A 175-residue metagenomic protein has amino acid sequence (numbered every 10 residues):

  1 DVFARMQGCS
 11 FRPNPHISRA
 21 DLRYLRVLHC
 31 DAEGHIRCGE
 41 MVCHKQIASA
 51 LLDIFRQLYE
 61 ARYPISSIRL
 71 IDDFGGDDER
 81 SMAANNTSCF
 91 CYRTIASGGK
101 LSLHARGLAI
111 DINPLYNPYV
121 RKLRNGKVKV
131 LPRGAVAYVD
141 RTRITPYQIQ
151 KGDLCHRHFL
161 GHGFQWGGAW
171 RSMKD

Functional and structural regions predicted by a protein language model:
D1-S10, H16: N-terminal low-complexity, Pro/Thr/Ser-rich intrinsically disordered segments that act as propeptides or flexible
G8, H29, R37, S88-F90: The N-terminal extracellular segments of secreted preproproteins, especially immediately downstream of signal
C9-R12, I95-S97: Alpha-helical scaffolding within the catalytic cores of extracellular/periplasmic polymer-degrading hydrolases
P15-I17, A169: Short linear motifs in intrinsically disordered
I17-M82: Active-site acidic/histidine clusters and adjacent loop/turn architecture that either coordinate catalytic ions
L25-V27, I54, L58, F90 (+3 more regions): Generic structural hydrophobic/aromatic packing signal, biased to beta-strands
I65-S66, R80-L115: Mid-length scaffold segments of soluble, non-membrane domains
I95-S97, G107-D175: Catalytic cores and adjacent binding grooves of peptidoglycan-active enzymes
